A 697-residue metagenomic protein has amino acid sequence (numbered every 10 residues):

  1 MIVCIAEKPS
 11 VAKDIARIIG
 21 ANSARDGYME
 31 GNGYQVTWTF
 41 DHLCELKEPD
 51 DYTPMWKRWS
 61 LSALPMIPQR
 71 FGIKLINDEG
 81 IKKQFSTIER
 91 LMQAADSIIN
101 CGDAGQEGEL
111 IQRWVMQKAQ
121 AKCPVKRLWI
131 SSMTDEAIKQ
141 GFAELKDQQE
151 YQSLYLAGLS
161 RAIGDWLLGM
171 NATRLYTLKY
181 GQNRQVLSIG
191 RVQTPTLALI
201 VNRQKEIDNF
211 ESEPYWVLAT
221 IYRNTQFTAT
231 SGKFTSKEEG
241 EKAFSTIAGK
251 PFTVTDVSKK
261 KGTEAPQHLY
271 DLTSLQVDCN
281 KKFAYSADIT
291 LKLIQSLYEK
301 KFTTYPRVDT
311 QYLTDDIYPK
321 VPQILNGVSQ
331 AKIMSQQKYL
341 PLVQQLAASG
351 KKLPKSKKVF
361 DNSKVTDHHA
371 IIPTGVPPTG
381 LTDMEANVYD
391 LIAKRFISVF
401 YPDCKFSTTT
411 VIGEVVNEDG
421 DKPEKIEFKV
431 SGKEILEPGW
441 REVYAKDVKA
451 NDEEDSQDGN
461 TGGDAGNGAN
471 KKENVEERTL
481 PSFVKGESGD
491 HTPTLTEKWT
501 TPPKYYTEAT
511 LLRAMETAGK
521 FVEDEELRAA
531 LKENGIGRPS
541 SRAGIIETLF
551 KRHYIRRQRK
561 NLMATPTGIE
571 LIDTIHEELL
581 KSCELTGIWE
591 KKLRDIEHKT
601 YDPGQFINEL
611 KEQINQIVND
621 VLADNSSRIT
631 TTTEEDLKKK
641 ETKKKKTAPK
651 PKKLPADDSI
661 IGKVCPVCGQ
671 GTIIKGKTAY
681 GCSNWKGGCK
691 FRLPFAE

Functional and structural regions predicted by a protein language model:
M1, G102-A104, N183-V186, K259-H268 (+4 more regions): Conserved short loop/turn motifs at secondary-structure junctions
M1-A162, W166, M170, V448-K449 (+1 more regions): Intrinsically disordered, low-complexity regulatory segments
I2-V3, K118, T173, N209 (+2 more regions): Basic, low-complexity terminal or inter-domain segments flanking catalytic cores
P49, S97-I99, T225-I247, K663-T678 (+1 more regions): OB-fold/S1-family RNA-binding modules
G72-I98, L199-I200, D278-C279, L391-I397 (+1 more regions): Phosphate-interacting basic helix/loop segments used at nucleotide- and nucleic-acid interfaces
G80, S86, Q93, D135-W216 (+2 more regions): C-terminal or mid-to-C-terminal helical accessory/interaction module adjacent to the motor/catalytic core
K237-Y270, Q276: Metal- or metallocofactor-binding catalytic centers and their adjacent structured scaffolds across diverse enzyme
